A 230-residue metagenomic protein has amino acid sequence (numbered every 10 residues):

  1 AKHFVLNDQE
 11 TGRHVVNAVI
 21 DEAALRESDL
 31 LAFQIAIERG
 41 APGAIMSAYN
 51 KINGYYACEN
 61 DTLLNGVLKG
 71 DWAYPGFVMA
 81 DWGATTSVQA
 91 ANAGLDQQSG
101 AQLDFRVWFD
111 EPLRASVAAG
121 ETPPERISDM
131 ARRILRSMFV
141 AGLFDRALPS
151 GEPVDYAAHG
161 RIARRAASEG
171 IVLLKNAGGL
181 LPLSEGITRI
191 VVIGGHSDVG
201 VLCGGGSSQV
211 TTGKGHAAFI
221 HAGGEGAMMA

Functional and structural regions predicted by a protein language model:
A1-A230: Glycoside hydrolase catalytic-domain context in secreted enzymes
